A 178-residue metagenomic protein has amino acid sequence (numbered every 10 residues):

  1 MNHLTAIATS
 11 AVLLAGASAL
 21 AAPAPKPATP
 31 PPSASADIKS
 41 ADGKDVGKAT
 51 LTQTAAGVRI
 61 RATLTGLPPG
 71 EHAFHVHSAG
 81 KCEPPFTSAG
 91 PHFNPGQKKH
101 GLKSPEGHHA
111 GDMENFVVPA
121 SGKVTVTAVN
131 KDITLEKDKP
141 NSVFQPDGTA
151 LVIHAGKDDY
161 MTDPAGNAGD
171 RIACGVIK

Functional and structural regions predicted by a protein language model:
N2-A8, A17-E71, V76-K178: N-terminal leader/targeting pre-sequences
